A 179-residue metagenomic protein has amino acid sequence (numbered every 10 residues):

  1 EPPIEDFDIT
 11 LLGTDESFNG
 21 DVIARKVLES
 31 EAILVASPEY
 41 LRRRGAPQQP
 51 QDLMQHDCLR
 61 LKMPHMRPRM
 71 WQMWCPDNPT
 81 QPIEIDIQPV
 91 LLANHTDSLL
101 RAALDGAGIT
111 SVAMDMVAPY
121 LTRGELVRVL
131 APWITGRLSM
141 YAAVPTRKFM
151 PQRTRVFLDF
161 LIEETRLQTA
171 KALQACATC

Functional and structural regions predicted by a protein language model:
E1-A93: Acidic, Gly/Pro-rich loop/turn segments at junctions of secondary structure
V22-I23, R128-A131: Short beta-strand/turn micro-motifs at beta-sheet edges
R25, Q51, L100-R101, R155: Alpha-helical segments flanking ligand/cofactor-binding loops in enzyme cores
V35-A36, N94, V112, L161: A conserved hydrophobic position in a structured secondary element of the catalytic/binding core that shapes
Q81-R128, T135: Hydrophobic hinge/microswitch elements
M114-P119, R123, W133-C179: C-terminal effector-binding regulatory domain of bacterial HTH transcription factors
